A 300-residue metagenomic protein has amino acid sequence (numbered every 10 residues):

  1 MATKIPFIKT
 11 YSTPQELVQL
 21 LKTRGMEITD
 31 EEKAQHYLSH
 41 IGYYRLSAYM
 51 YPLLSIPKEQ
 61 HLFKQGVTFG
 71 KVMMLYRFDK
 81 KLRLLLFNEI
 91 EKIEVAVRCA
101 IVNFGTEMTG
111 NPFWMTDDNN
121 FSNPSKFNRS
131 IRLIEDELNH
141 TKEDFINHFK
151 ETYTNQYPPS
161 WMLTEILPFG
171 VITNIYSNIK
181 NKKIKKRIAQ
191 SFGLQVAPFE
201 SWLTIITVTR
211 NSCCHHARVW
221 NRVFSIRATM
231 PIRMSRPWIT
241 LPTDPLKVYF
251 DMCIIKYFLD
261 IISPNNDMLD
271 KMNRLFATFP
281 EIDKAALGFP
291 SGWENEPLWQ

Functional and structural regions predicted by a protein language model:
M1-V208, W220-Q300: Extended intrinsically disordered or low-complexity regions, especially N/C-terminal cytosolic tails and loops, rather
H216: Acidic/aromatic/glycine-rich contiguous surface patches that form carbohydrate-binding/processing clefts and analogous
